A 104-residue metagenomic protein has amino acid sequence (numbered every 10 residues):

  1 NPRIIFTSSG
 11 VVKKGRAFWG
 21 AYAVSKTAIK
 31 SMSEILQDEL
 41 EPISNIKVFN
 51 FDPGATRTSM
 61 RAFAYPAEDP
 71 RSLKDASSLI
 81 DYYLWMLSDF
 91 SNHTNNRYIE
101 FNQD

Functional and structural regions predicted by a protein language model:
N1-P42, D52-A55: Catalytic loop of short-chain dehydrogenase/reductase
V11, A64-Y65: Short, histidine-centered active-site or binding-site loop motifs used for metal coordination, general acid-base
A23-K26, A64, S77: Solvent-exposed, flexible loop/coil residues
I46, N50-F51, T58, P66-D104: C-terminal helical subdomain
